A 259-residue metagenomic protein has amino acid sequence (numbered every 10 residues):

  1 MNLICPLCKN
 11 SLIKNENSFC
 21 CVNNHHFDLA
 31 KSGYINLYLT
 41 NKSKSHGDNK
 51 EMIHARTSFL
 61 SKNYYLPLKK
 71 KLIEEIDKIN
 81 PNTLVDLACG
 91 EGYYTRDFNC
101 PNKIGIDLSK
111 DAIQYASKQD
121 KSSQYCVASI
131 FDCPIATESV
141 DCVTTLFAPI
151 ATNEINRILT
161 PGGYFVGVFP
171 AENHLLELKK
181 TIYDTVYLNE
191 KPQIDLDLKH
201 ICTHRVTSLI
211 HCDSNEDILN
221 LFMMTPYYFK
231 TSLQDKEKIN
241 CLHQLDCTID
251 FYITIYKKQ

Functional and structural regions predicted by a protein language model:
M1-S45: N-terminal auxiliary segments of SAM/dcSAM-dependent transferases
K44-L68: Class I SAM-dependent methyltransferase Rossmann-like catalytic core, especially the SAM/SAH-binding loop
K62-N80: Conserved alpha-helix/loop element of class I SAM-dependent methyltransferases that forms part of the SAM/SAH-binding
T83-D132: Class I SAM-dependent methyltransferase SAM/SAH-binding core
F131-C142: A short acidic, Gly/Pro-enriched loop at the edge of an enzyme's catalytic core that lines a small-molecule cofactor
T152-Y164: A short glycine-rich, Lys/Arg-flanked "PGG" loop and its adjoining helix->strand segment in the class I
G162-E172: Conserved beta-strand signature within the Rossmann-like core of class I S-adenosyl-L-methionine
V206-Q259: Conserved Class I S-adenosyl-L-methionine
